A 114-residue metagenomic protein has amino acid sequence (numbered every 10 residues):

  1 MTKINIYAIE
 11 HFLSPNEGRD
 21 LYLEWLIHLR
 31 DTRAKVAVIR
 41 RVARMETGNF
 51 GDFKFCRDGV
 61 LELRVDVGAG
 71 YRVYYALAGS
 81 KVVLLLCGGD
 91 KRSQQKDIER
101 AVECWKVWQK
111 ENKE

Functional and structural regions predicted by a protein language model:
M1-G70, G79-V83, D90-E114: Basic, Lys/Arg-enriched alpha-helical interface segments
